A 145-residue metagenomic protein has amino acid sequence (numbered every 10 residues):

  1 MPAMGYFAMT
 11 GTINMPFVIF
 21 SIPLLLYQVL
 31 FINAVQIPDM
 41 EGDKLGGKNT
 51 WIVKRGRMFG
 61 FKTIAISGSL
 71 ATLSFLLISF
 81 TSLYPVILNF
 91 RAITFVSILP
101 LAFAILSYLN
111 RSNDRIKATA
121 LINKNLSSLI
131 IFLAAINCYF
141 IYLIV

Functional and structural regions predicted by a protein language model:
M1-Y6, I64-L76, S128-A135: Core segments of transmembrane alpha-helices that mediate helix-helix packing or line hydrophobic substrate/ligand
P2-M4, A8, I22-I37, S97-N110: Transmembrane alpha-helical segments that form the membrane-embedded catalytic/substrate-channel core of multi-pass
A3-I22, L76-F90, N137-V145: Helix-coil boundary and interhelical linker segments in multi-pass alpha-helical membrane proteins
G11-M15, I37-K44, L109-T119: A cytosolic-side transmembrane-helix exit/cap motif
M15-P23, K62-I66, F90-T94, K124 (+1 more regions): Alpha-helical transmembrane segments of integral membrane proteins
L25-L70: Solvent-exposed interhelical
A65-L121: Transmembrane helix-loop-helix
N123-I144: Final/C-terminal transmembrane alpha-helix of multipass membrane proteins
